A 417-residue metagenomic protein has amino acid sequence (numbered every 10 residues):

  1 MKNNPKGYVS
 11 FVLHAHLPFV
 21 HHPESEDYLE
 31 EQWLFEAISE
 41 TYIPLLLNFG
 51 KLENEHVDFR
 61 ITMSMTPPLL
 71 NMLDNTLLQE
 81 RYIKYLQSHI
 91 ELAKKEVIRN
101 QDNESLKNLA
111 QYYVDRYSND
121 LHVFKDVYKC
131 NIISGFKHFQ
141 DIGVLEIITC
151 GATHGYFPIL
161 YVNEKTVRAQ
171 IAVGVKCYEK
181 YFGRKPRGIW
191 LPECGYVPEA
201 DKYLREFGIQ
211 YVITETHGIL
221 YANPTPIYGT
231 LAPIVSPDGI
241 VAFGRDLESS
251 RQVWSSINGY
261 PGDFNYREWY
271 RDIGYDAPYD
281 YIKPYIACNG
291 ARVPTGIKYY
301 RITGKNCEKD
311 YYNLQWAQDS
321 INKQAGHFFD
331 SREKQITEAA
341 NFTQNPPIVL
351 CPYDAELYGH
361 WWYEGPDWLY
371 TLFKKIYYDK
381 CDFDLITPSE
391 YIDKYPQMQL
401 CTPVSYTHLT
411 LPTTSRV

Functional and structural regions predicted by a protein language model:
K2-E55, T76-Y112: N-terminal regions that are enriched for targeting/export leaders and immediately downstream pro/stem segments
H14, F49, C150, I189 (+2 more regions): Conserved, mostly hydrophobic/aromatic
L29-I38, V114-D126, T153-T166, P186-P192 (+2 more regions): The substrate-binding groove and active-site-proximal loops of carbohydrate-active enzymes, especially glycoside
L52-H56, I133-I148: Acidic (Asp/Glu)-rich catalytic clusters
Y82-N100, R168-A172, R205-P224, A232-G244: Acidic, His- and aromatic-enriched active-site or binding-groove loops in soluble protein domains that engage sugars
E164-L191, E333-L350: CE4/NodB-like, metal-dependent polysaccharide N-deacetylase domain that modifies extracellular/periplasmic N-acetylated
Y211-L231, G290, P294-Y311, Q315-Y406: C-terminal domain-boundary segment and adjacent tail
T407-T413: Conserved small/polar residues in nucleotide/adenosyl-binding loops
